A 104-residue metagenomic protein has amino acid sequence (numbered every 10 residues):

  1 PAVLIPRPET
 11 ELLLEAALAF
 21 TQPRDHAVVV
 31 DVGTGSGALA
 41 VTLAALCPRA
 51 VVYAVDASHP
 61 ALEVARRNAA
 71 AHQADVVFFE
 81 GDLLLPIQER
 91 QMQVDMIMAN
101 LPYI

Functional and structural regions predicted by a protein language model:
P1-A2, A57: Acidic di-acidic motifs
A2-E15: Conserved SAM-binding loop and adjacent beta-strand
L12-I104: Conserved SAM/SAH cofactor-binding pocket of Class I
